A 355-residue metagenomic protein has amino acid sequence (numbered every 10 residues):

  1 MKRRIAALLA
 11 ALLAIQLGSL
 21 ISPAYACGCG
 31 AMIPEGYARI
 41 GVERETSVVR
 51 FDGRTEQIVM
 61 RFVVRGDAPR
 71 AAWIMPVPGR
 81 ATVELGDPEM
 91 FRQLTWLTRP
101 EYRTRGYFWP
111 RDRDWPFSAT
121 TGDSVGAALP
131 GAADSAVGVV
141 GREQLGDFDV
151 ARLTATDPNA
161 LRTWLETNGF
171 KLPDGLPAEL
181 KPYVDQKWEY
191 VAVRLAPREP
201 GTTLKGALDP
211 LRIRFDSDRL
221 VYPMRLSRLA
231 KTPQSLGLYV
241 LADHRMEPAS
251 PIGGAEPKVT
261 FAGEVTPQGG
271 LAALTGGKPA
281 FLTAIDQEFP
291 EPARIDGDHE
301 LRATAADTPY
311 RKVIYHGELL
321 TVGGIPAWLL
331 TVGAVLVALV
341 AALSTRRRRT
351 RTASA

Functional and structural regions predicted by a protein language model:
R4-L13: Sec-dependent N-terminal signal peptides
A14-A24: C-terminal segment of classical bacterial N-terminal signal peptides
P23-D52, L172-A355: Accessory, solvent-exposed terminal regions and/or long lumenal/extracellular loops of proteins
F51-T104, T167-P182: Surface-exposed, glycine/proline- and aromatic-rich loop segments on solvent-exposed faces across compartments
R54, V63, P78, A155-P158 (+2 more regions): Solvent-exposed coil/turn segments that connect beta secondary-structure elements in extracytoplasmic/periplasmic
A81, L85-L145, T154-R162: A cross-kingdom signal targeting lumenal/periplasmic-facing segments of multi-pass membrane and secretory-pathway
S135, R142-E143, D157-L172, Q186-P200: Secretory/export targeting leaders with adjacent low-complexity proregions
